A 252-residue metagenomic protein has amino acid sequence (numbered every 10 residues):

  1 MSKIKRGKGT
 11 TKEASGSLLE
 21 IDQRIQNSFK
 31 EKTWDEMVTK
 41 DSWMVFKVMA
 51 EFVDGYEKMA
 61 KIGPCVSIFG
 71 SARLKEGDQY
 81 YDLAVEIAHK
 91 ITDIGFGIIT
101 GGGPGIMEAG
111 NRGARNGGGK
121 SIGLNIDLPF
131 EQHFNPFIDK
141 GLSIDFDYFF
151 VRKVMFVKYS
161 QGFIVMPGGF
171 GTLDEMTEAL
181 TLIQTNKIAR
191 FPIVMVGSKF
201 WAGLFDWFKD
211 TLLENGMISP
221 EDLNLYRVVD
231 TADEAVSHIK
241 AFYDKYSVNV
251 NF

Functional and structural regions predicted by a protein language model:
S2-D22, Q26, E31-L124, Q132: Glycine-rich beta-alpha loop segments
M59-K61, K90-T92, A114-R115, N135-I138 (+3 more regions): Solvent-exposed alpha-helices and their adjacent loops that cap or buttress functional pockets in soluble metabolic
C65-S67, G97, G119-G123, G141-S143 (+3 more regions): Structural motif
G70-A72, G102, L124-D127, F146-F149 (+3 more regions): Fold-independent oxyanion-binding glycine-rich loops and adjacent beta-strand/coil segments at enzyme active sites
G95, K120-E131, M166, L180-L204 (+1 more regions): Short, acidic/small-residue loops that bind anionic groups at enzyme active sites
G105-V165: Acidic/glycine-enriched connector segments
D145-K199, Y243-N249: Active-site/ligand-binding-proximal alpha/beta "capping" segment
M195-F252: C-terminal functional extensions of proteins
